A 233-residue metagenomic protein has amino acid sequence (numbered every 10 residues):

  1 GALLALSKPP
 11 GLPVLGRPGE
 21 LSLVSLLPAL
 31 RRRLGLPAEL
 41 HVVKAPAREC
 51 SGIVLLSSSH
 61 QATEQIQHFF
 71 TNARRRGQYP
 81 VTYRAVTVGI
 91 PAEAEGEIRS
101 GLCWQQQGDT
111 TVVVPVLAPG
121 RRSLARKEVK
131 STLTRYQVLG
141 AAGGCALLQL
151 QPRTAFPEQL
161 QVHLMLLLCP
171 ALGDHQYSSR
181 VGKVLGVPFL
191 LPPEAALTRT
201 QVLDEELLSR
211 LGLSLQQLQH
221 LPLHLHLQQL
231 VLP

Functional and structural regions predicted by a protein language model:
G1-P233: RNA pseudouridine synthases
